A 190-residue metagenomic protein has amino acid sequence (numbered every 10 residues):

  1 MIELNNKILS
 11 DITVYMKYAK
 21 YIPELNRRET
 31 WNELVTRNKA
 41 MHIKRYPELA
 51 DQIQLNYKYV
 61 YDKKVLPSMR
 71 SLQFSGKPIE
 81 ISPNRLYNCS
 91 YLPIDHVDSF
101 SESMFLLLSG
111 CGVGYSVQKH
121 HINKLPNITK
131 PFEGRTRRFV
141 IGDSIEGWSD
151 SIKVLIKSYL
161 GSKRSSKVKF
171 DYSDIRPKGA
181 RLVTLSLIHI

Functional and structural regions predicted by a protein language model:
M1-I188: Extended catalytic cores of very large enzyme megasubunits
